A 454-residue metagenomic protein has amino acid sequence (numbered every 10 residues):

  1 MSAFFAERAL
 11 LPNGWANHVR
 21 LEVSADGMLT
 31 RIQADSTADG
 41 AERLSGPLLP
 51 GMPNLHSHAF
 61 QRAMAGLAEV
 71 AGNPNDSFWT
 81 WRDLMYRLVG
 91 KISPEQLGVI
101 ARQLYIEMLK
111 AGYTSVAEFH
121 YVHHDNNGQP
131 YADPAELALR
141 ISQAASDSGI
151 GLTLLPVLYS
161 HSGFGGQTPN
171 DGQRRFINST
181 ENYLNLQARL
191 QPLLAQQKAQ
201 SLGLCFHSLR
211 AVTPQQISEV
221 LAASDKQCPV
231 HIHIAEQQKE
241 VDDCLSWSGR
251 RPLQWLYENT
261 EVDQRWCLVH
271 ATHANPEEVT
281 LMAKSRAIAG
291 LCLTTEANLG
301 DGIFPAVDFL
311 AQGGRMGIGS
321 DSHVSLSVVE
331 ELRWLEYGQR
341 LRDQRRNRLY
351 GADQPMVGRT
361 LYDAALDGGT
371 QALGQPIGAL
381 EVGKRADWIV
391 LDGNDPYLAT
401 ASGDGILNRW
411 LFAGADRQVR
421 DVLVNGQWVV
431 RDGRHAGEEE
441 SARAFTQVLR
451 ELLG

Functional and structural regions predicted by a protein language model:
M1-T37, P47-L48: N-terminal metal-binding scaffold of metallo-dependent hydrolase/deaminase domains
A9-H18, L299-G300, G369-L407, G433: Acidic, glycine-enriched loop/beta-strand segments at the rims of small-molecule binding/catalytic pockets
P50-R62, P229-Q238: Histidine-centered catalytic micro-motifs
A63-V99, D125-P134, H161-E181, Q238-D263 (+2 more regions): Active-site gating loops and adjacent loop-to-helix segments of metal-dependent hydrolytic enzymes
G66-G151, E181-Q197, A442, T446-G454: Alpha-helical scaffold segments that flank or form the walls of functional sites
H124-A271: Metal-coordinating catalytic core of metallo-dependent amide/deamination hydrolases
E258-E261, R265, V307-N394: His/Asp/Glu-enriched, well-ordered alpha-helical/loop segment that forms or immediately abuts the divalent-metal
R385-A442, T446: C-terminal cap of metal-dependent C-N hydrolases
